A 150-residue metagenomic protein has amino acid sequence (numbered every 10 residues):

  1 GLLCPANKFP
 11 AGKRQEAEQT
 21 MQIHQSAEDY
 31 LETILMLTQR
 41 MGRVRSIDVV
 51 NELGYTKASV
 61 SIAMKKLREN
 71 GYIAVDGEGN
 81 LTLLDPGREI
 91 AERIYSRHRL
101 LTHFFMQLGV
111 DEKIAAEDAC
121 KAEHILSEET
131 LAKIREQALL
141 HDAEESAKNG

Functional and structural regions predicted by a protein language model:
Q22-Y55: N-terminal helix-turn-helix DNA-binding core of bacterial DNA-binding proteins
A58, K113: Key DNA-contact positions within bacterial/archaeal DNA-binding proteins
V60-R68: Basic amphipathic alpha-helical segments that dock to polyanions
G71-D76: A short, conserved structural fragment
G79-R97: Basic, amphipathic "hinge/linker" alpha-helix immediately C-terminal to the N-terminal HTH DNA-binding motif
E117-G150: C-terminal regulatory/oligomerization modules of transcriptional regulators
